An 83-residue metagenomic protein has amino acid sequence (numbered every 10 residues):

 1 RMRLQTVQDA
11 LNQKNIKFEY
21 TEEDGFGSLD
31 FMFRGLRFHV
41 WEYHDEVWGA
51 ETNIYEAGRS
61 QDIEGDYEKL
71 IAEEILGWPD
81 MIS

Functional and structural regions predicted by a protein language model:
R1-M32, N53-K69, E73-L76, S83: Negatively charged, low-complexity tracts enriched in Asp/Glu with abundant Ser/Thr
L36-A57: Short, conserved beta-strand/beta-arch hydrophobic-aromatic motifs that form part of recognition grooves or interface
